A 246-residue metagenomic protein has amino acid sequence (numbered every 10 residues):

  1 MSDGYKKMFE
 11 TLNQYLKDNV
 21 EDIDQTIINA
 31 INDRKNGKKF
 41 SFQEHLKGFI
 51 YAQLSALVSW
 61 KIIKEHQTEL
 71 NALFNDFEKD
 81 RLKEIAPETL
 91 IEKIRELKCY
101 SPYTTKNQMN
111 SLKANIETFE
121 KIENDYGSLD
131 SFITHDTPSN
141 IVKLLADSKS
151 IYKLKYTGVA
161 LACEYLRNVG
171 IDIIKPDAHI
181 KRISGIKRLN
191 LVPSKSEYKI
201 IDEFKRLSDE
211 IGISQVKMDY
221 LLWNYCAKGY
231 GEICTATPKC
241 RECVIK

Functional and structural regions predicted by a protein language model:
M1-G37, M109-I116, D125-K246: C-terminal accessory module of base-excision DNA glycosylases/AP lyases that mediates lesion recognition and DNA
M1-M109, T118, N224-Y225, R241-I245: N-terminal polyanion-binding entry modules of DNA glycosylases/AP lyases and select other DNA-binding proteins
